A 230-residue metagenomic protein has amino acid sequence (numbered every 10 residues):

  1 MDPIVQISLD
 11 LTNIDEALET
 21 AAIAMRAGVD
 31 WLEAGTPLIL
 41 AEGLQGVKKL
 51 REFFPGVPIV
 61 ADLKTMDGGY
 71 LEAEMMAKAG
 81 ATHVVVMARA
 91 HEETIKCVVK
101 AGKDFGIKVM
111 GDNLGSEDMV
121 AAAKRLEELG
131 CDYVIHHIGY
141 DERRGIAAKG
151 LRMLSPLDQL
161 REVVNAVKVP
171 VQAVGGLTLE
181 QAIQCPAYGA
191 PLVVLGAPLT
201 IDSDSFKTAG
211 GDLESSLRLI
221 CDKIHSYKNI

Functional and structural regions predicted by a protein language model:
M1-Y70, L126, T208-L219: Conserved N-terminal beta1-alpha1 strand-loop-helix module at the mouth
D10, W31-I39, P58-M66, T82-E93 (+3 more regions): Catalytic beta/alpha-barrel core
I14, L44, Y70, E92 (+4 more regions): Structural motif corresponding to alpha-helix initiation and N-cap regions
T20, G68-A79, E117-L129, A166-V167 (+2 more regions): Catalytic cores of alpha/beta
R26-D30, F53-V57, K78-H83, K103-K108 (+4 more regions): Glycine-enriched alpha-helix->loop->beta-strand junction motifs that scaffold or abut catalytic
L40-K64, C97-G115, L151-A173, G211-I230: Alpha-helix-loop-beta-strand connector modules within alpha/beta enzyme cores
A81-E93, V134-I146, Y188-S216: Glycine-rich phosphate-binding active-site loops on the catalytic face of alpha/beta enzymes
G115-A166: Active-site rim beta-loop-alpha module in soluble metabolic enzymes
